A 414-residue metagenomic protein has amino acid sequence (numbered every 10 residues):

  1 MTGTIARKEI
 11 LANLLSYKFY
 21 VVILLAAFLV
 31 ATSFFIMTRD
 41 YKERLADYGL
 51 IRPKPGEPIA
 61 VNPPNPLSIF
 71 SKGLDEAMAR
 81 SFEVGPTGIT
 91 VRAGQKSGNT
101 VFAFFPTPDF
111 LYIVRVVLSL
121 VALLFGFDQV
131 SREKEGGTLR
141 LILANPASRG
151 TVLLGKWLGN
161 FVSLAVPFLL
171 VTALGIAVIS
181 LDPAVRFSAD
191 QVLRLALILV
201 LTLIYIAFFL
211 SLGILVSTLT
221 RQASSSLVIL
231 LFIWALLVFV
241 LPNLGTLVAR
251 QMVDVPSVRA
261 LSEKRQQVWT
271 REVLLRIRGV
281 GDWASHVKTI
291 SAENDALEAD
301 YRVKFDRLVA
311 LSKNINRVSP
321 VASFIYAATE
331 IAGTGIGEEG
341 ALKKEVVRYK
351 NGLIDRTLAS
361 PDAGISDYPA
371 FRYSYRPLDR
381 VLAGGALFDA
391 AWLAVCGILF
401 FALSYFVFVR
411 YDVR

Functional and structural regions predicted by a protein language model:
M1-D109, S224-R414: Transmembrane alpha-helical segments and their membrane-interface loop/helix boundaries that make up the transmembrane
G3-R7, A103-P106, G150, L154 (+2 more regions): Alpha-helical membrane-protein architecture signal
T4, L124-V162, V166, F408 (+1 more regions): Helix-loop-helix units of permease transmembrane domains in multi-pass membrane transporters, especially ABC
K18, D109, I113, V117-L118 (+3 more regions): Selective transmembrane-helix segments that form parts of the transport pathway or gating/packing helices in multipass
A122-G126, L212, V228-I229, S404: Hydrophobic/aromatic residues in alpha-helical transmembrane segments
L174-L199: Membrane-interfacial helix-loop-helix connectors in multipass membrane proteins
A196-L219, C396, F400-F401: Hydrophobic alpha-helical transmembrane segments of polytopic membrane proteins
